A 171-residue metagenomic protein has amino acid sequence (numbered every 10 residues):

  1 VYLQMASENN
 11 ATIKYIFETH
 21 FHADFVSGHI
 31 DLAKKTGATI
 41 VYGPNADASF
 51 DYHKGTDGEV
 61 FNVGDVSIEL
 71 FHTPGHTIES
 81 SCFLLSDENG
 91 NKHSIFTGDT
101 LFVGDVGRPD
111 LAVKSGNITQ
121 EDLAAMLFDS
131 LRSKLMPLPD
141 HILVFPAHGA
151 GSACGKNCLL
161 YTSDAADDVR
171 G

Functional and structural regions predicted by a protein language model:
V1-P74, S86, N91-H93: Active-site HxH/HxHxD metal-binding segment of metal-dependent hydrolases
F17, S94-F96, F102, F145: Residue-level marker for buried hydrophobic side chains located in beta-strands that build the well-ordered beta-sheet
F21, T77, T100, V106 (+1 more regions): Active-site metal-binding loops of divalent metal-dependent hydrolases
S81-L85: Short beta-strand scaffold segments in enzyme catalytic cores
F102-T119: Acidic/polar active-site rim loop that often engages polyanionic ligands
G116-F145: An active-site-proximal "capping" alpha-helix that borders the catalytic cofactor pocket
G151, N157-L159: Terminal amphipathic helices with adjacent charged low-complexity linkers/tails
Y161-G171: Single conserved hydrophobic/aromatic residue that forms the stacking wall/gate of nucleotide- or nucleobase-binding
